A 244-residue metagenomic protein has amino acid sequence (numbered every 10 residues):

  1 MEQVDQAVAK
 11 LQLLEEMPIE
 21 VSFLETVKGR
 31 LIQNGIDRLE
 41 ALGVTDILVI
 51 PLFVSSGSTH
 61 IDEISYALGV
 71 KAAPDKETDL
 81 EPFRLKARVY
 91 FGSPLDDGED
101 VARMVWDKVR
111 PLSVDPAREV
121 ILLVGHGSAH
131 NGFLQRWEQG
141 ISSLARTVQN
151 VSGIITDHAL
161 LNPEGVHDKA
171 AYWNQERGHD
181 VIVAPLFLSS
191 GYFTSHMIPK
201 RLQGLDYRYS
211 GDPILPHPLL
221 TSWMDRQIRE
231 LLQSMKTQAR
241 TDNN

Functional and structural regions predicted by a protein language model:
M1-N244: Extended amphipathic ligand-handling, pore-lining, and cofactor/metal-binding catalytic surfaces
